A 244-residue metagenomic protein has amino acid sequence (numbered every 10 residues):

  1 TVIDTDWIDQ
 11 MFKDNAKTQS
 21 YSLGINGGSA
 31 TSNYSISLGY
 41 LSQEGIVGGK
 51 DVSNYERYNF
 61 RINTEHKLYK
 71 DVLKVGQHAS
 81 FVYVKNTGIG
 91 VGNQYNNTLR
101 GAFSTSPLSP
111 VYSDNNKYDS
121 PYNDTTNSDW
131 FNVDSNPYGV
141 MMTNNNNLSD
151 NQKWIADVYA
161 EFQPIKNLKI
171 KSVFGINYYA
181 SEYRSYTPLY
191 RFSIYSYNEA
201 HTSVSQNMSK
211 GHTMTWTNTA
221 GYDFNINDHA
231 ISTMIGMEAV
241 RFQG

Functional and structural regions predicted by a protein language model:
T1-I3, I46-S53, N59-I155, V173-G244: Surface-exposed loop/interface segments of Gram-negative outer-membrane beta-barrel transport/assembly proteins
T1-N54, M141-N144, A160-I165: Residues embedded in well-ordered regular secondary structure
G28-S29, L68-K70, F162-L168, F224-N227: Outer-membrane beta-barrel strand-turn architecture
D157, E161, L168-F174: Charge-patterned, long linear interaction tracts outside catalytic cores
